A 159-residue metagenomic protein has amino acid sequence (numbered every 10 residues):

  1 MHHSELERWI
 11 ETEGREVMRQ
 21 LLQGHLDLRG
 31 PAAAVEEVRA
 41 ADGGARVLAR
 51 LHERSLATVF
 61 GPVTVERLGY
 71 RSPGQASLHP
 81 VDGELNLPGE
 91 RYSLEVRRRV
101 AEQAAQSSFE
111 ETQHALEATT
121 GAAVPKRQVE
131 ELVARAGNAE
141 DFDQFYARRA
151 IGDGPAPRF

Functional and structural regions predicted by a protein language model:
M1-G69, P73: Short, conserved DNA-binding cores of transcription-related domains
P62-P157: Short, positively charged, Gly/Tyr-enriched micro-motifs that form contact patches at catalytic or ligand/partner
